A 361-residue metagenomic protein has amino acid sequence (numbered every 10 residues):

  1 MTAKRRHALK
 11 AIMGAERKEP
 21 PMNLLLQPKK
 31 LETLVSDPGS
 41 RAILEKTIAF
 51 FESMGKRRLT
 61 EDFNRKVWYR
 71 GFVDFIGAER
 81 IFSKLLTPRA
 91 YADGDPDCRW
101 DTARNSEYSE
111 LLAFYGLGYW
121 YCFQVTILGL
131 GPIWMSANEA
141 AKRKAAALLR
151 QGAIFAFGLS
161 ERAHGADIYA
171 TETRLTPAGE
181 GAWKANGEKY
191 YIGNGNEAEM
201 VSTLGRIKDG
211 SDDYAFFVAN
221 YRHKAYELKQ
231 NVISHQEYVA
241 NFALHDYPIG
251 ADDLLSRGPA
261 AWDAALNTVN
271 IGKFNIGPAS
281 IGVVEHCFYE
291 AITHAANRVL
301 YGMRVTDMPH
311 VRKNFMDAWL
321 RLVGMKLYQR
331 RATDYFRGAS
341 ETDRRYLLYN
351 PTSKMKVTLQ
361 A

Functional and structural regions predicted by a protein language model:
M1-Q124, E139, K144, L148-R150 (+2 more regions): Amphipathic, small/basic residue-rich leader segments at the start of a protein or domain
K46, F50, M54, F75-E79 (+14 more regions): Generic, well-ordered alpha-helical scaffold segments in large soluble proteins
L59-F63, V323-T358: C-terminal helix-coil-helix/basic helical segment that borders enzyme active sites and/or dimer interfaces and provides
F123-L130, P309-R312, R331-A332, G338-S340: Short, conserved phosphate-binding/catalytic loop or strand-edge motifs used in phosphoryl-/nucleotidyl-transfer
Q151-L159: A short, Trp-centered hydrophobic/proline-enriched beta-strand micro-motif
T173-T176: A structural signal for short hydrophobic beta-strand segments in well-ordered beta-sheet cores
A182, N186-Y226: A short core secondary-structure module
K229-V323: Glycine-rich beta->alpha junctions and the first turn(s) of the following alpha-helix
